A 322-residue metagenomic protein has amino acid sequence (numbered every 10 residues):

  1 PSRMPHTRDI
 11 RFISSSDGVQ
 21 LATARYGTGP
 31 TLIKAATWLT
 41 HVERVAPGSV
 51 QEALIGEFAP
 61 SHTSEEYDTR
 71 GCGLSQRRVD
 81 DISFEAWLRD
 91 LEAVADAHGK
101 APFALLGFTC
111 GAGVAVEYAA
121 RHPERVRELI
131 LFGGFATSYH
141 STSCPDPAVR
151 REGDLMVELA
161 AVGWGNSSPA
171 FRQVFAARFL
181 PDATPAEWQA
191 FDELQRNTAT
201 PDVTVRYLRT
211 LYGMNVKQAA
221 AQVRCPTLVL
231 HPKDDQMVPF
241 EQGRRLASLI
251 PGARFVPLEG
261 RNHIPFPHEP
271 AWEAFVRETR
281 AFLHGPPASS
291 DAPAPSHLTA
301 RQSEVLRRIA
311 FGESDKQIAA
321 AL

Functional and structural regions predicted by a protein language model:
F12-L74: Conserved HGGG/HGGXW glycine-rich cap/lid loop of the alpha/beta-hydrolase fold
E85-F103: Conserved acidic catalytic loop of the alpha/beta-hydrolase fold
V116, A120, V126-V162: Flexible "cap/lid" loop of the alpha/beta hydrolase fold
G165-T210, A219: Conserved alpha/beta-hydrolase catalytic His-Asp/Glu region
V223, V229-H231, D235: Short beta-strand/loop motif that positions the catalytic acidic residue of the alpha/beta-hydrolase fold
Q236-Q242: Conserved alpha/beta-hydrolase "acid-adjacent" motif
A253-P295: Catalytic active-site module of serine/aspartate enzymes centered on a nucleophile-bearing elbow/loop
S290-L322: Helix-turn-helix DNA-binding segment
